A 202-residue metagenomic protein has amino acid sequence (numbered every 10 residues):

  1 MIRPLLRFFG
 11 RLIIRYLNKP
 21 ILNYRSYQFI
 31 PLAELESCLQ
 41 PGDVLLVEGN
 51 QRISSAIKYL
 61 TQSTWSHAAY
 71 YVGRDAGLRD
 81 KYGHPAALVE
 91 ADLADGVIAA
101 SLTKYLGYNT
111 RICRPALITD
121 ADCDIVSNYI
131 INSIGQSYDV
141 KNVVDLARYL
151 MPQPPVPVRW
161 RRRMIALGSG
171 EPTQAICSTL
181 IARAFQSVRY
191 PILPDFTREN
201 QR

Functional and structural regions predicted by a protein language model:
M1-R202: Cysteine-nucleophile amide-bond enzymes
